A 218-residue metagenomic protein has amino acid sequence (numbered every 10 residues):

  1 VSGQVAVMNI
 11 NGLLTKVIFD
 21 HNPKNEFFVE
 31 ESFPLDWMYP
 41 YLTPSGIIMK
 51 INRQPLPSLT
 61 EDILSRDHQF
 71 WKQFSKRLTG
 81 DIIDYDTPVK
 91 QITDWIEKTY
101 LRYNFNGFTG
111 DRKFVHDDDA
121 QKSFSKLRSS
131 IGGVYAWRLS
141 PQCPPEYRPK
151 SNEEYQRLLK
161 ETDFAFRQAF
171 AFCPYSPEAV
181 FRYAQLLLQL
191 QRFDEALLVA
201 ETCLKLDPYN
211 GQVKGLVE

Functional and structural regions predicted by a protein language model:
V1-P174, E178-V180, L188, E195 (+2 more regions): ER/secretory pathway lumenal C-terminal domains and tails of membrane proteins involved in glycoprotein biogenesis
Q185: Active-site/pore-lining binding-face segments in mid-to-C-terminal subdomains
